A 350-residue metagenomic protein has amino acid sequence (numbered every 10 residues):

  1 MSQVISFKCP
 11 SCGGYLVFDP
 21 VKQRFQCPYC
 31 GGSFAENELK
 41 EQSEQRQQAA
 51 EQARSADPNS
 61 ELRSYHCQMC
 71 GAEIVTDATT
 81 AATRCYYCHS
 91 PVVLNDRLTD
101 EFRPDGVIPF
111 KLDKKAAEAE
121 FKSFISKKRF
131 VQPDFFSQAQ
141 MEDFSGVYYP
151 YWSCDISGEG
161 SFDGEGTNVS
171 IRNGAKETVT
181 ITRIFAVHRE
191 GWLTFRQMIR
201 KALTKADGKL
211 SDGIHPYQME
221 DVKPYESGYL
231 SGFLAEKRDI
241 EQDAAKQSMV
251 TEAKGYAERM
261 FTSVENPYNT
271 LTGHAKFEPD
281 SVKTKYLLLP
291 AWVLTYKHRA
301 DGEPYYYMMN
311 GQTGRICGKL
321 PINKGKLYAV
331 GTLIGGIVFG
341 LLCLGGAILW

Functional and structural regions predicted by a protein language model:
V4-S6, R24, S60-S64, A82: Residues immediately within or flanking Cys/His clusters that coordinate Zn2+ in small zinc-binding modules
C9-C12, C27-C30, C67-C70, C85-C88: Short cysteine-rich clusters marking metal-coordination/redox-active sites
Y15-V17, A35, V75, V93: Short functional micro-motifs and their immediate structural scaffolds
F18-F25, V75-T83: Short linker/helix segments within small regulatory modules
G31-E38, H89-D96: Short Cys/His-rich micro-motifs in 6-15 aa windows
F102-D301: Charged, low-complexity helical/coil segments in non-catalytic cytosolic or luminal regions
L289-L320: Extended, hydrophilic extramembrane loops/domains of integral membrane proteins
G340-W350: Juxtamembrane boundary at the C-terminal end of a transmembrane helix
